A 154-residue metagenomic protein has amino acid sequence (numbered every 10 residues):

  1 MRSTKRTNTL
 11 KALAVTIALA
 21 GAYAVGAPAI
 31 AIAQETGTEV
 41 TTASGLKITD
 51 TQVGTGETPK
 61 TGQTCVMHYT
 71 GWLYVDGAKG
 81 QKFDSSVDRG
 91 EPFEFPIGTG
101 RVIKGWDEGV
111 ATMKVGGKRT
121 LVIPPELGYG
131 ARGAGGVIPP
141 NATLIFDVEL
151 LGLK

Functional and structural regions predicted by a protein language model:
R2-K154: Cross-family detector of peptidyl-prolyl cis-trans isomerase
